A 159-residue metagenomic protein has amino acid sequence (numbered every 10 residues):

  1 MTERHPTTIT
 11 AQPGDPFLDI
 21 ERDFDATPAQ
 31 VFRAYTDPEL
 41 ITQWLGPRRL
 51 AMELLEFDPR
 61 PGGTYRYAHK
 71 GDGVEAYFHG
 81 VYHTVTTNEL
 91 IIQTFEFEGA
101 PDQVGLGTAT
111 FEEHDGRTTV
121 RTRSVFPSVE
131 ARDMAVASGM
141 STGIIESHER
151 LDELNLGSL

Functional and structural regions predicted by a protein language model:
M1-E3, F126-L159: A conserved amphipathic terminal alpha-helix motif
M1-L50: Hydrophobic ligand-binding cavity/cleft-lining segments
Q12-P16, F57-P59, D72-A76, A100-Q103 (+1 more regions): A generic structural micro-feature
F17, I92-T142: Beta-strand/loop substructures that line and gate deep hydrophobic ligand-binding cavities in soluble
D19-I20, E39-Y77: Short beta-edge strand/loop motif at the mouth of beta-sheet-based domains
E21-R22, L54-L55, F78-T84, F95 (+1 more regions): Hydrophobic/aromatic beta-strand elements that line small-molecule binding cavities or substrate pockets in beta-rich
P28-A29, R60, H83-E89, T110-T119: A short, structured loop/turn motif at beta-sheet edges
V31-Y35, I41, Y65, Y82 (+4 more regions): Hydrophobic pocket/interface hotspot
